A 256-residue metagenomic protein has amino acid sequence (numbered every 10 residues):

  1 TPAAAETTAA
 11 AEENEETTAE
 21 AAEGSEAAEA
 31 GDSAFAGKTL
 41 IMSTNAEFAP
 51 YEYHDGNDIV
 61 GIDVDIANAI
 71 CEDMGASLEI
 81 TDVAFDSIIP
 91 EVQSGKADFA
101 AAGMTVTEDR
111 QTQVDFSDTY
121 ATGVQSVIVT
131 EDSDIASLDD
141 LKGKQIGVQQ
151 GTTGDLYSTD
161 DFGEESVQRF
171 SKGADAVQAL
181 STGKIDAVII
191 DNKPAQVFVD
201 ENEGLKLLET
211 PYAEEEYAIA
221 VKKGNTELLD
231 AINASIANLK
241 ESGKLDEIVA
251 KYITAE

Functional and structural regions predicted by a protein language model:
T1-T39, E256: Short, low-complexity disordered leader/linker segments with a strong preference for bacterial N-terminal type II
E29-D32, S77, T153-F170, E203-P211 (+1 more regions): Ligand-binding clefts/hinges and TM-proximal coupling segments of bilobed small-molecule sensing domains
E29-G103: Extracytoplasmic small-molecule ligand-binding "clamshell" domains of the periplasmic binding protein/Venus flytrap
A46, A121-V129, Q196-A237, I253-E256: Periplasmic-binding protein-like
D65, E79-V92, S133, Q150-T153 (+2 more regions): Short helix-initiation/N-cap motifs at beta->coil->alpha
G75-S77, Q93-A102, K144-Q145, K172 (+2 more regions): Alpha-to-beta junction loops
S87, M104-T112, Y157-D160, S181-T182 (+1 more regions): A ligand-binding cleft/hinge motif common to bilobed small-molecule-binding domains
V129-I146: Flexible hinge/capping segments at coil-to-helix
